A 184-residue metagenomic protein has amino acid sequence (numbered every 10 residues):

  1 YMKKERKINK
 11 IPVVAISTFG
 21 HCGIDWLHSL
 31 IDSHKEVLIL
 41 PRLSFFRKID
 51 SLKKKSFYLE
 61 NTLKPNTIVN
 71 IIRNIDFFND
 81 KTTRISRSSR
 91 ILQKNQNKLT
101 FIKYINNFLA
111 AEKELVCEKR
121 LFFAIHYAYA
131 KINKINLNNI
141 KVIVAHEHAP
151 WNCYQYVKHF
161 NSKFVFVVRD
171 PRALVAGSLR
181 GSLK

Functional and structural regions predicted by a protein language model:
M2-R6: Pre-Walker A adenine-sensing motif
I11: Short coil/loop residues immediately preceding or within conserved phosphate-binding loops of NTP-utilizing enzyme
V14-S17: Short hydrophobic/aromatic beta-strand immediately N-terminal to the Walker A/P-loop
G20-H21: Walker A (P-loop) phosphate-binding loop of P-loop NTPases
I24-V37: A conserved segment at the C-terminal end of the G1
L43-V144: PAPS-dependent sulfation machinery
A110, A130-K184: PAPS-dependent sulfotransferase catalytic domain
